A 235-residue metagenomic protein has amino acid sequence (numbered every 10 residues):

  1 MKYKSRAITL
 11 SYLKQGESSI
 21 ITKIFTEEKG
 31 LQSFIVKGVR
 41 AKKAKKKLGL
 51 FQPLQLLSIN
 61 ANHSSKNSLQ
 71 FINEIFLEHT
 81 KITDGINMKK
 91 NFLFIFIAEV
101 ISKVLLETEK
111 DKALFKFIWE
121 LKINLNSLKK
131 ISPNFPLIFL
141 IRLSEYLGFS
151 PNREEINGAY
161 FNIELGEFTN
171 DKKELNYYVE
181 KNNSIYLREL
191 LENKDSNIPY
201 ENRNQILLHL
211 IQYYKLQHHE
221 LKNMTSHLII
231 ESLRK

Functional and structural regions predicted by a protein language model:
M1-I20, F25-K235: Non-catalytic alpha-helical scaffolds and adjoining flexible linkers that form interface surfaces for assembly
